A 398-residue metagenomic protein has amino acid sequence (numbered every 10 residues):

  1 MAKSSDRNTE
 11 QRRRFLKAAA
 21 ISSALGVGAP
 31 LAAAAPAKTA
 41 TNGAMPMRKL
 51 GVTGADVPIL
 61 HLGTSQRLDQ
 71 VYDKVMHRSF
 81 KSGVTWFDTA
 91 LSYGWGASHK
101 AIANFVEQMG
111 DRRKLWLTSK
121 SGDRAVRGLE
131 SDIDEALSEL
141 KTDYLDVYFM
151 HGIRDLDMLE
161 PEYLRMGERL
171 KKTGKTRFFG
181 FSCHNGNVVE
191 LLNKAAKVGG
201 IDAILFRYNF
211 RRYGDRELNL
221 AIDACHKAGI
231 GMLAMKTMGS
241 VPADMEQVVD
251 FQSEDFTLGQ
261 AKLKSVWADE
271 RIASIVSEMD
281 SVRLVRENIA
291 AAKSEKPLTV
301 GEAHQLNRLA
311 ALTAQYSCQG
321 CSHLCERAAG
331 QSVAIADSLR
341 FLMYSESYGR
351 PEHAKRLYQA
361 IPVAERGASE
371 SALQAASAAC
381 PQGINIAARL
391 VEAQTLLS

Functional and structural regions predicted by a protein language model:
A2-S23: N-terminal secretory signal peptides and thylakoid transit peptides that target proteins across membranes
L31-L60, K74: C-terminal segment of N-terminal export signals and the immediately downstream linker at the start of the mature
L50, L62, F87, I102 (+7 more regions): Conserved, mostly hydrophobic/aromatic
G51-G54, S79-K81, A103-R112, A136-T142 (+2 more regions): Acidic (Asp/Glu)-rich catalytic clusters
P58-L62, F87-T89, L115-S119, Y148 (+4 more regions): Hydrophobic faces of well-ordered beta-strands that scaffold small-molecule active sites in alpha/beta enzyme cores
V71, R124-M235, G239, S253-E254 (+1 more regions): Glycine/proline-rich, positively charged, aromatic-decorated active-site loop/lid region on the catalytic face
T89-F105: Glycine-rich, proline-tolerant flexible connector loops at the mouths of alpha/beta enzymes
L220-S398: Structured C-terminal cap/extension of enzyme domains
